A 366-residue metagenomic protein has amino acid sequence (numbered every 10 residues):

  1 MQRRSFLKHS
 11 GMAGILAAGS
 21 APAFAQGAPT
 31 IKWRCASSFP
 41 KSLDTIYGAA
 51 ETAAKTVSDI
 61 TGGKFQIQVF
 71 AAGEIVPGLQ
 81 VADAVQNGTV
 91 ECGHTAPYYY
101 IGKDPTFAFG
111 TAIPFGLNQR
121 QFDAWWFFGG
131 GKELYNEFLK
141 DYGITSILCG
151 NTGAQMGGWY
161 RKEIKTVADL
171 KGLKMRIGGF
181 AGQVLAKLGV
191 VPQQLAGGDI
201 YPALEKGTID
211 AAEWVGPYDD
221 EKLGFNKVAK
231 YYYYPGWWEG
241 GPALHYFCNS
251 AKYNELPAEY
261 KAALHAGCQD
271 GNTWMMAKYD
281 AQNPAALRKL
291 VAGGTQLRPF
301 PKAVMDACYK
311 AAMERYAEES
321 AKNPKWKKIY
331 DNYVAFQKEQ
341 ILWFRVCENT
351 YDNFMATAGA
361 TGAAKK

Functional and structural regions predicted by a protein language model:
Q2-G19, F24-F122, G130, L134-K366: N-terminal secretory/targeting leader peptides
